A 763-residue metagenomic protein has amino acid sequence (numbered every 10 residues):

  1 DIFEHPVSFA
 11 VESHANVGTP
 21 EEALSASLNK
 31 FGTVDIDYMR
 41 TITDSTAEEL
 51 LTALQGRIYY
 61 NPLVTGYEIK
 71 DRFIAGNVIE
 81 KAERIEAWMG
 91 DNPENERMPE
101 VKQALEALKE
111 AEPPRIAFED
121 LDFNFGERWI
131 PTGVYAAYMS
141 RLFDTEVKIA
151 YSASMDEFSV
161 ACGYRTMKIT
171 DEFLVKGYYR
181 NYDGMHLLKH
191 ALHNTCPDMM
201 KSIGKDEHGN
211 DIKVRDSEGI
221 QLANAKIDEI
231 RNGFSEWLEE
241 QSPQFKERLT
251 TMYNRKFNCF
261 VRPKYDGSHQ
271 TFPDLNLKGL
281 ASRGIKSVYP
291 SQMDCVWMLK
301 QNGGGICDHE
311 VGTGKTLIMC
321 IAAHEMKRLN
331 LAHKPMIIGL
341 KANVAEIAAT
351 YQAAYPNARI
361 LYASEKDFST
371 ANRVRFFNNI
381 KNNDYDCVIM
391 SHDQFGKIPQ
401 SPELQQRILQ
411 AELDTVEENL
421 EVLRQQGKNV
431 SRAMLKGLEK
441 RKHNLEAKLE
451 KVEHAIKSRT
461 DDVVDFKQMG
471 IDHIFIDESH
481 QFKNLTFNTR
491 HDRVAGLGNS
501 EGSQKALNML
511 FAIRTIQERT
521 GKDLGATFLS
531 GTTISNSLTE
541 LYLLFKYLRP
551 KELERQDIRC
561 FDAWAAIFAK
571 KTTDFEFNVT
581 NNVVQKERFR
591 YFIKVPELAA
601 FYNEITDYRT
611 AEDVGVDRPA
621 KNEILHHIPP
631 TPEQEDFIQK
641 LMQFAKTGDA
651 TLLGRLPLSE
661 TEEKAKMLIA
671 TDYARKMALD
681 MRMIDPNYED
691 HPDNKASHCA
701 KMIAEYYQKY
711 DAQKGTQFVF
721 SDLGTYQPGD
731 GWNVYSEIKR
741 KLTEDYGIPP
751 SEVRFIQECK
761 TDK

Functional and structural regions predicted by a protein language model:
D1-C259, P356, I380-V388, L404-Q426 (+2 more regions): Charged, low-complexity intrinsically disordered regions
D1-G18, N95-M98, K176-E310, L317-L329 (+3 more regions): ATP-dependent helicase/translocase motor core
F260-P290, K300-G303, T313-G314, I318 (+3 more regions): Conserved Helicase C-terminal RecA-like lobe
G305-E310, M336, T527-F528, F718-F720: Short hydrophobic/aromatic beta-strand immediately N-terminal to the Walker A/P-loop
V311, I318-A349, N357-A358, T520-G525: Conserved SF1/SF2 helicase motif Ia
A342-F368, R375, N379-N382, L548-E552: Conserved helix-turn-beta segment of the N-terminal RecA-like "Helicase ATP-binding" lobe in SF1/SF2 helicases
Y362-N372, H392-K397, D722-G724, E752-D762: Conserved helicase motor
R373-E418, Q425-Q426, R432-K436, K440-H473 (+5 more regions): Inter-lobe coupling linker of SF2 helicases/translocases
